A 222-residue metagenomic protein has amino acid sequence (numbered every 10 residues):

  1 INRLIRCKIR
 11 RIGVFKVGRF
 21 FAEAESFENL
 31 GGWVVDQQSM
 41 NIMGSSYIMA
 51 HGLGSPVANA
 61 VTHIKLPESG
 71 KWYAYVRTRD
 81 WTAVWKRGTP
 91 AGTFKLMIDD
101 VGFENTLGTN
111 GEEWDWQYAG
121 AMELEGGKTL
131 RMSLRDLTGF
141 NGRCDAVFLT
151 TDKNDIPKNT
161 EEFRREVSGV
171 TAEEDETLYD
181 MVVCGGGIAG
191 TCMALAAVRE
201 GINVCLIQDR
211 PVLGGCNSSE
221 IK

Functional and structural regions predicted by a protein language model:
I1-E173: Extracytoplasmic
D175-G187: Beta1/beta-strand and adjacent pyrophosphate-binding region of the FAD-binding site in flavoprotein oxidoreductases
G190: N-terminal Rossmann-fold NAD(P) dinucleotide-binding loop
A197: Aromatic pocket-lining residues of Rossmann-like dinucleotide-binding sites
E200: Conserved dinucleotide-binding and phosphotransfer motif residues
N203-Q208: Short beta-strand "acidic-cap" motif of Rossmann-like dinucleotide-binding folds
P211-K222: Conserved N-terminal glycine-rich FAD pyrophosphate-binding loop of Rossmann-like flavoproteins
